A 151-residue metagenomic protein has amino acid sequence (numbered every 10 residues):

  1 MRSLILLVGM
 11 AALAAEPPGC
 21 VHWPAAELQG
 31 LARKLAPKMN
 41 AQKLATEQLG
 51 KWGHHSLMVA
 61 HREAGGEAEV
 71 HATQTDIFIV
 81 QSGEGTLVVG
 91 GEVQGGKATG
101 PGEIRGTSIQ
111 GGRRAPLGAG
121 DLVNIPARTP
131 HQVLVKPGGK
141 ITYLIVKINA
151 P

Functional and structural regions predicted by a protein language model:
S3-A12: Sec-dependent N-terminal signal peptides
L13-A72, T107: A short, N-terminal "cap"/entry segment at the start of jelly-roll beta-barrel domains of the cupin/DSBH fold
E69, D76-I79, R114-A115, L122-V123: His/acidic/aromatic-lined binding-pocket segments of jelly-roll/cupin-type domains and related regulatory beta-sandwich
A72-V93, T99-S108: Short, conserved beta-strand element in jelly-roll/cupin
V93-G95, G139-K140: Short, surface-exposed beta-strand-loop junctions and turns on beta-sheet-rich folds
P116-P137: Conserved metal-binding segment of the jelly-roll/cupin
G138-P151: A short hydrophobic beta-strand segment most commonly corresponding to one strand of the jelly-roll/cupin
